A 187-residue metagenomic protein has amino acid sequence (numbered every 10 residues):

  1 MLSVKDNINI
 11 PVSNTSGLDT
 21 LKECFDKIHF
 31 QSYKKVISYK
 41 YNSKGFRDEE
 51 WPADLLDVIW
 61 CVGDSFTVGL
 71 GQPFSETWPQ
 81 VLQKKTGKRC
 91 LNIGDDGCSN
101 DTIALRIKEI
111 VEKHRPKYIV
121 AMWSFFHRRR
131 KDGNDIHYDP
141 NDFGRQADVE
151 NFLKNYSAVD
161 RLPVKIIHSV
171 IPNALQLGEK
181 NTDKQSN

Functional and structural regions predicted by a protein language model:
M1-W60, E112-K117, M122-G144, D160-R161 (+1 more regions): N-terminal secretory targeting modules
K40-E109: Serine-esterase "nucleophile elbow" of acetyl-processing enzymes
F66-L70, D95, D135-L153: Surface-exposed cleft-lining segments at the edges of enzyme active sites
P73, L82-K88, K113, V120 (+1 more regions): Polar, enzyme-active/binding microenvironments
T86-G87, N151-S169: A structural motif corresponding to the C-terminal end of an alpha-helix and its immediate exit/capping segment
A104-L105, F143-V159, D183-N187: Well-ordered, non-membrane alpha-helical segments in soluble/globular domains
